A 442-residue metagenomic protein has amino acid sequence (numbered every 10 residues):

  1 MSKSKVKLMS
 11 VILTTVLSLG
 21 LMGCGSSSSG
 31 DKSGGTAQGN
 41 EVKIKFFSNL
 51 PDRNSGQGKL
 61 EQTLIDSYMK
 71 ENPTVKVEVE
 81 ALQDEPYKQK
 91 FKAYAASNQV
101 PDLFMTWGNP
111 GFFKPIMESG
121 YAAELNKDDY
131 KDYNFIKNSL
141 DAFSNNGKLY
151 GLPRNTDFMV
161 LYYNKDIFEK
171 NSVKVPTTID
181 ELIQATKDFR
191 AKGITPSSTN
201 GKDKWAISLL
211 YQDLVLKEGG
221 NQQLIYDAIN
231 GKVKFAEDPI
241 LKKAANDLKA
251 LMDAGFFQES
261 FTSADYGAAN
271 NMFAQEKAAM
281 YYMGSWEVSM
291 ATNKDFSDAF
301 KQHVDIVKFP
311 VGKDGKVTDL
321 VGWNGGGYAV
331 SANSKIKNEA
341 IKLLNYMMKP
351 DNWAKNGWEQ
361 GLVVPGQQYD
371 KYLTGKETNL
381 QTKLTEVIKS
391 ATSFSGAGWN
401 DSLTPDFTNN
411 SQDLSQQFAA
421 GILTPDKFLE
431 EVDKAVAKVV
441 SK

Functional and structural regions predicted by a protein language model:
S2-S28: Sec-dependent N-terminal signal peptides of Gram-positive bacterial secreted proteins and lipoproteins
S10, C24-F112, Y130, V175 (+6 more regions): Conserved N-terminal structural module of periplasmic/extracytoplasmic solute-binding proteins
D66-E71, K76, K170-N171, A254 (+1 more regions): Extracytoplasmic/periplasmic substrate-recognition and gating elements
G108-M159, I183, F189, L210-Q212 (+4 more regions): Hinge/lid segment of periplasmic solute-binding proteins
I116-E118, N138-P176, D180-I183, I194 (+5 more regions): Periplasmic solute-binding protein
A123-F135, G201, E218-K243, N293-A299 (+3 more regions): Short, solvent-exposed loop/beta-turn-alpha elements that line the ligand-binding surface or hinge of extracytoplasmic
S144, V321-G322, Q360-D370, T382-V436 (+1 more regions): C-terminal capping/gating helix-and-loop segments adjacent to ligand/active sites or protein-protein/ligand interfaces
D188, N230-F261: Glycine-centered hinge/linker elements that transmit conformational signals in sensory and ligand-binding systems
